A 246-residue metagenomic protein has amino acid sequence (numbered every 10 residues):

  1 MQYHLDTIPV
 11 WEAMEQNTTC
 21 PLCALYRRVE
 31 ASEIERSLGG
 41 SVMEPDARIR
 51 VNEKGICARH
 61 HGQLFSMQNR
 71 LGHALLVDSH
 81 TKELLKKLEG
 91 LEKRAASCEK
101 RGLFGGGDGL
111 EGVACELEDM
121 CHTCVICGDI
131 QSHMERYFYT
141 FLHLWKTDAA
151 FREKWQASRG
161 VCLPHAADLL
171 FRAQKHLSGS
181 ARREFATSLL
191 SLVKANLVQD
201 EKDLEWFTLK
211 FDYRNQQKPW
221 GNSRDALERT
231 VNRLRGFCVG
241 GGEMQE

Functional and structural regions predicted by a protein language model:
M1-G160, P164-E246: Intrinsically disordered, low-complexity regulatory regions of eukaryotic proteins
